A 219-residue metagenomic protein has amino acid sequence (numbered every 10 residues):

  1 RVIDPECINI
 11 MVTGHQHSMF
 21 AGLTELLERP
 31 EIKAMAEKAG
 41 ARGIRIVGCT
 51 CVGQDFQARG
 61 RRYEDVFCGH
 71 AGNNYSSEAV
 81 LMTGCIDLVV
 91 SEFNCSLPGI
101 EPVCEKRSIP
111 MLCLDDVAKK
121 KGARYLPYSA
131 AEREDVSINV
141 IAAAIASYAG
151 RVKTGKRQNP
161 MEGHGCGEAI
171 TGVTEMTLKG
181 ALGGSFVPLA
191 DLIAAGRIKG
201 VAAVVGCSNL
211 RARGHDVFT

Functional and structural regions predicted by a protein language model:
R1-T219: Metallocofactor- and cofactor-centric catalytic cores in central/energy metabolism, strongly enriched
